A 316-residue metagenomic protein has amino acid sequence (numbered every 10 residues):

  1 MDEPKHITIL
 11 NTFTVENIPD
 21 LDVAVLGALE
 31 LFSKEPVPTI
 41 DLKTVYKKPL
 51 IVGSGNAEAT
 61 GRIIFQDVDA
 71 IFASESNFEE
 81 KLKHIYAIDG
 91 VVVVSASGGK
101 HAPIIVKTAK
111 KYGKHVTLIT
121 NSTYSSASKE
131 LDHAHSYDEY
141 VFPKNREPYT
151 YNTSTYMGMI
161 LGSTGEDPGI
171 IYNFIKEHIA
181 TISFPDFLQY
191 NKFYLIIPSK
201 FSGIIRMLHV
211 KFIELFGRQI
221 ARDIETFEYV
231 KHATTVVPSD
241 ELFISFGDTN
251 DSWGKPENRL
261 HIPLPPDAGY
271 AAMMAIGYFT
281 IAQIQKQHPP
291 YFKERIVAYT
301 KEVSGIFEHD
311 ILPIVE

Functional and structural regions predicted by a protein language model:
M1-P36, T150-T153: Cofactor-/ligand-binding subdomain signature composed of acidic, glycine-rich, tryptophan-containing flexible loops
L10-E16, L21, N152-Y190, F292: YjeF_N-associated NAD(P)HX repair module
S33-I88, F187-H232: Anionic-ligand anchoring segments at beta-strand to alpha-helix junctions in alpha/beta enzyme folds, i.e., glycine
T44-N173, F246-P263: Glycine-rich phosphate-binding loops that contact phosphosugars or nucleotide phosphates
I170-I171, Q219-D223, H288-V297: Flexible, glycine/charged-enriched surface loops at secondary-structure junctions
I175-S183, Y229-S239, I296-V315: Short, mixed-charge aromatic SLiMs
S202-I284: Internal helical hairpin/lid segments
P263-E316: Charge-biased C-terminal accessory regions appended to nucleic-acid-, cytoskeletal NTPase
